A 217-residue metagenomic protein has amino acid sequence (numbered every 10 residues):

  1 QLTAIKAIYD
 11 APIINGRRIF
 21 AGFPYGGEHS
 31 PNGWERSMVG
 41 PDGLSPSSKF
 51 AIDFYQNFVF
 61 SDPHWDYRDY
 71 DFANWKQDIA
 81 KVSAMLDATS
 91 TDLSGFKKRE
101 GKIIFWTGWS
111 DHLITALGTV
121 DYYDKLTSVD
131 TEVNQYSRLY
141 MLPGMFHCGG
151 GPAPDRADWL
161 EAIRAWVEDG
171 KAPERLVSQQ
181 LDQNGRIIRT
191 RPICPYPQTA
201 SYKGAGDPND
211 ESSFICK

Functional and structural regions predicted by a protein language model:
Q1-K217: C-terminal His-loop and adjacent cap/lid subdomain of alpha/beta-hydrolase
